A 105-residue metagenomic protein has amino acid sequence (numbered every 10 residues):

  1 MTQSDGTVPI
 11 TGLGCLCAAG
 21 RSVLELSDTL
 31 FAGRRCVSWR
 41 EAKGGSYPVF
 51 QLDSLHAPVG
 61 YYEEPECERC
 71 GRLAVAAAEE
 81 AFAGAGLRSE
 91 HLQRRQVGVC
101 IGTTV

Functional and structural regions predicted by a protein language model:
M1-V105: Conserved "HGTGT" condensation-loop signature of ketosynthase/thiolase-family condensing enzymes that catalyze
